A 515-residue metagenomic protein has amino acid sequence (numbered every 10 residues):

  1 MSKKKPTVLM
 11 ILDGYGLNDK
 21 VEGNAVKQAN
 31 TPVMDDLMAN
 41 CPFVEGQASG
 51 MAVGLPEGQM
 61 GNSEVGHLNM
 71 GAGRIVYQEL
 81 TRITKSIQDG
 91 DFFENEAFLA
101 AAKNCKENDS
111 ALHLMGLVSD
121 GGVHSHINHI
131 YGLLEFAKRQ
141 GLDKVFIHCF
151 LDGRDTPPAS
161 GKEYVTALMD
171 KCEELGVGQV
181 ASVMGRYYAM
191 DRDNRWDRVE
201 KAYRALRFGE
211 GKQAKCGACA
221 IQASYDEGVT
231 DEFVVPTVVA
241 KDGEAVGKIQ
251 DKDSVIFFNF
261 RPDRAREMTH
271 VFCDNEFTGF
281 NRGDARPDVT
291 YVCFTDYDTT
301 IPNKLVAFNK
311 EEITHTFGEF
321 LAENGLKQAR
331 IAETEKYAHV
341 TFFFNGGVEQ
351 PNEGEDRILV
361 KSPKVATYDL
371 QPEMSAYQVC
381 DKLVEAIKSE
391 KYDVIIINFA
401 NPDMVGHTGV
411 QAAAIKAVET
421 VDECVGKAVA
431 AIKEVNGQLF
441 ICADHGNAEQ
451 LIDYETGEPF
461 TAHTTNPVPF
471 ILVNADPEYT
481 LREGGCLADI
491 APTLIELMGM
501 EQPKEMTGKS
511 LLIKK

Functional and structural regions predicted by a protein language model:
M1-K515: Feature captures the catalytic ectodomains and active-site-proximal regions of enzymes that hydrolyze or transfer
